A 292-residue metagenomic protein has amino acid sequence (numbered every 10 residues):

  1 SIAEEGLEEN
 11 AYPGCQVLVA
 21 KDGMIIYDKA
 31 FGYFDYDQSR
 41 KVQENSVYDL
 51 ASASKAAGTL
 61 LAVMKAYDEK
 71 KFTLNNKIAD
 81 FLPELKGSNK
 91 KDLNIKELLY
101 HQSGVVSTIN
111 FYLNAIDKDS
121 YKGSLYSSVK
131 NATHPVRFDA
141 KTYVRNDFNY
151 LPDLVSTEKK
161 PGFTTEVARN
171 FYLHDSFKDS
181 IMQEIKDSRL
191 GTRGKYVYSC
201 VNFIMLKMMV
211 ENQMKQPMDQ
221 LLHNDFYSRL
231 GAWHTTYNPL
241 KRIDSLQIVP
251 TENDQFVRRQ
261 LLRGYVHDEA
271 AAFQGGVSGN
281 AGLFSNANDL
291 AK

Functional and structural regions predicted by a protein language model:
S1-L50, K71-T73, D179-S188, L261 (+1 more regions): Short, conserved catalytic-motif segment at the N-terminal edge
A3, G23, D49-N75, F203-E211 (+1 more regions): Active-site SXXK
G14-Q16, K77, K195: Residues at or immediately flanking beta-strands
L18-A20, K77, H223: Outer-envelope exported proteins of Gram-negative bacteria
E44, A79-P83, Y100, H223: Phosphate-coordinating loops and pocket residues in cytosolic domains that bind phosphorylated ligands
L74-S88, R229: Short, glycine/proline-biased beta-turn/loop segments that scaffold the active-site neighborhood
K91-K292: Short, surface-exposed loop or secondary-structure junction motifs that flank catalytic or metal-binding residues
